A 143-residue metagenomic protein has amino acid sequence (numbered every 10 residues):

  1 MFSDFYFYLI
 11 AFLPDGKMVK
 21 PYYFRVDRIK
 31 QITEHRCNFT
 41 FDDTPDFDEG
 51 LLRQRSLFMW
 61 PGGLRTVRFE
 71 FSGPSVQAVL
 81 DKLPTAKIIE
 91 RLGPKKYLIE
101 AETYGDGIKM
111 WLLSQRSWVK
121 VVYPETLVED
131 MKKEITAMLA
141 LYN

Functional and structural regions predicted by a protein language model:
M1-M59, G63-R68: Core beta-strand-centered patch of the WYL/Sm-like small regulatory domain
L52-N143: Polybasic (Lys/Arg-rich)
